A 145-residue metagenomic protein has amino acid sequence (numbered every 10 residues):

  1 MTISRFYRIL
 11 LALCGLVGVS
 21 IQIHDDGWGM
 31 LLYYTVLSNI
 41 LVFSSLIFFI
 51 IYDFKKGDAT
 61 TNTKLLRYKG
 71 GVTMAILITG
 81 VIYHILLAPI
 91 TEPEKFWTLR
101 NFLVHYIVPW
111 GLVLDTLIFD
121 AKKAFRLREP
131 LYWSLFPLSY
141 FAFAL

Functional and structural regions predicted by a protein language model:
M1-L145: Aromatic-rich, lipid-facing transmembrane alpha helices and their immediate juxtamembrane interface loops in integral
